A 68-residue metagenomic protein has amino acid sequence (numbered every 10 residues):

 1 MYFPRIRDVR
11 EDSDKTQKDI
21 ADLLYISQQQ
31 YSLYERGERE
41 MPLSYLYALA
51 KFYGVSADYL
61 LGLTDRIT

Functional and structural regions predicted by a protein language model:
M1-P4, R39: A detector for short, charged/polar N-terminal pre-domain segments
P4-L23, A48: Short basic helix-loop element that most often maps to the first helix and adjoining turn of HTH DNA-binding modules
I6, I20-A21, Y31-Y34, L60: Conserved hydrophobic/aromatic packing and binding residues within compact polymer-binding modules
D14, D19, E35-E38, T64: Conserved functional loop/turn residues at catalytic and ligand-binding sites
Y25, S44-Y59: DNA major-groove recognition helix of helix-turn-helix/homeodomain DNA-binding modules
Y25-E40: Recognition helix of helix-turn-helix/homeodomain-like DNA-binding domains that insert into the DNA major groove
E38-A48, I67: Short, basic-rich loop-to-helix N-cap that marks the start of a DNA-contacting helix
K51, L61-T68: Short, charged recognition helix plus adjacent turn of helix-turn-helix-like nucleic-acid-binding domains
